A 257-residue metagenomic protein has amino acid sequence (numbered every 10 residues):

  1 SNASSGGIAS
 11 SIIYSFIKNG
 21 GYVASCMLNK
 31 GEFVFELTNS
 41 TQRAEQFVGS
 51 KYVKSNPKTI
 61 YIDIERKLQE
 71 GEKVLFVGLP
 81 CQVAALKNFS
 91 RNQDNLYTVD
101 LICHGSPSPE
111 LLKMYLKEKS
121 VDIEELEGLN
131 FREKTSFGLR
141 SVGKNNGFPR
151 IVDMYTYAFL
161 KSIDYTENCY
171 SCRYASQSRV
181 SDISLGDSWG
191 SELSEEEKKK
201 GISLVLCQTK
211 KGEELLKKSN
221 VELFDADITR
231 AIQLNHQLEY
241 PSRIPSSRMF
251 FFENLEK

Functional and structural regions predicted by a protein language model:
S1-G78, S219-K257: Iron-sulfur-cluster electron-transfer modules
A3-S11, T59, E110, D164-E167 (+2 more regions): Conserved active-site and cofactor/substrate-binding residues in soluble primary-metabolism enzymes
N19-Y22, D122-K257: Long, compositionally biased charged/polar accessory segments in the mid-to-C-terminal portions of proteins
V23-M27, L75-G78, T98-D100, N130 (+2 more regions): A structural signal for short, well-ordered beta-strand segments and their strand-loop junctions that often border
A85-N88: Phosphate- and divalent-cation-binding pockets in alpha/beta enzyme and binding domains that engage nucleotide-derived
R91-I102: A short alpha->loop->secondary-structure connector
S106-L116: Short, charged, surface-exposed secondary-structure boundary motifs
